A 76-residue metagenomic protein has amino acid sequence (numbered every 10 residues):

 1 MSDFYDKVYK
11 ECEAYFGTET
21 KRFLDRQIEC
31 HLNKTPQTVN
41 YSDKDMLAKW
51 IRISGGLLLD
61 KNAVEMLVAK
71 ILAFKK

Functional and structural regions predicted by a protein language model:
S2-H31: N-terminal acidic leader/helix
V8, C30, M46, K70-L72: Aromatic-enriched hydrophobic runs in primary sequence
P36-K70: Short, charged early-sequence alpha-helical segments and their helix-coil boundaries
